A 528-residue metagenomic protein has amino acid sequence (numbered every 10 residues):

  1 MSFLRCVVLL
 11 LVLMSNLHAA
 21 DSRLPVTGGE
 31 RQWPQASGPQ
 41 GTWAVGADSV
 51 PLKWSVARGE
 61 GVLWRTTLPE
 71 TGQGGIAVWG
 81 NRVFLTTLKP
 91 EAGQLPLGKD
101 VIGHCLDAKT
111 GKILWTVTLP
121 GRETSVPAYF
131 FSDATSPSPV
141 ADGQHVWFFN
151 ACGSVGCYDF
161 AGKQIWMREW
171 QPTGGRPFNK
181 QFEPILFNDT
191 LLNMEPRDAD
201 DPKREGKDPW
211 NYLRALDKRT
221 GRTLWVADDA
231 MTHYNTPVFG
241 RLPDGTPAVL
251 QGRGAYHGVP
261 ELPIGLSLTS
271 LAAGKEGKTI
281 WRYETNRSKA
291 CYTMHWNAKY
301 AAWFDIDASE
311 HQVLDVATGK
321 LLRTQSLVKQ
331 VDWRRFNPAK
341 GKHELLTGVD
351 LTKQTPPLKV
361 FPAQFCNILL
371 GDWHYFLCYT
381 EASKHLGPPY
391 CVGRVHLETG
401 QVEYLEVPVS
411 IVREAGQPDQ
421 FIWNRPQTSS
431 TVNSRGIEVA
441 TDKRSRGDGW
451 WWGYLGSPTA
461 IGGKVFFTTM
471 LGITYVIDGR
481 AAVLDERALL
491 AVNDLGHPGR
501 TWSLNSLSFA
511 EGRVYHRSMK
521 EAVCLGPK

Functional and structural regions predicted by a protein language model:
M1-F3: N-terminal secretory signal peptides that target proteins for export/translocation
R5-N16: Bacterial N-terminal signal peptides
A20-K528: Noncatalytic, solvent-exposed loop/strand surfaces of beta-propeller-type extracellular/periplasmic domains
